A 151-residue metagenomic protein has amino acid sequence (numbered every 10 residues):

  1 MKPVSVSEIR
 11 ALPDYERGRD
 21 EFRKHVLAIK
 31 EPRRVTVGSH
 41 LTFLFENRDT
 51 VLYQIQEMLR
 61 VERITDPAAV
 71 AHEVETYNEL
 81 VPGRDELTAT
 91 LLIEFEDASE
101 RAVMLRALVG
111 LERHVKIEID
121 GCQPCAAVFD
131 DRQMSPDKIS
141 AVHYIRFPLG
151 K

Functional and structural regions predicted by a protein language model:
M1-A28: Short, extreme N-terminal leader segments that mark the start of a protein/domain
P13, T42, L92-F95: Generic amphipathic alpha-helical segments used as scaffolds and interaction surfaces in large, multi-domain proteins
R19-F45, L52, M58: Long, hydrophobic N-terminal alpha-helical segment
E31-H40, T50, R63, S135-I139 (+1 more regions): Catalytic core of tubulin tyrosine ligase-like
H40, L44-T88: A glycine-rich, hydrophobic loop/mini-helix early in the fold
E75-K151: Long, charge-patterned amphipathic alpha-helical coiled-coil/hairpin "stalk" segments used as oligomerization
